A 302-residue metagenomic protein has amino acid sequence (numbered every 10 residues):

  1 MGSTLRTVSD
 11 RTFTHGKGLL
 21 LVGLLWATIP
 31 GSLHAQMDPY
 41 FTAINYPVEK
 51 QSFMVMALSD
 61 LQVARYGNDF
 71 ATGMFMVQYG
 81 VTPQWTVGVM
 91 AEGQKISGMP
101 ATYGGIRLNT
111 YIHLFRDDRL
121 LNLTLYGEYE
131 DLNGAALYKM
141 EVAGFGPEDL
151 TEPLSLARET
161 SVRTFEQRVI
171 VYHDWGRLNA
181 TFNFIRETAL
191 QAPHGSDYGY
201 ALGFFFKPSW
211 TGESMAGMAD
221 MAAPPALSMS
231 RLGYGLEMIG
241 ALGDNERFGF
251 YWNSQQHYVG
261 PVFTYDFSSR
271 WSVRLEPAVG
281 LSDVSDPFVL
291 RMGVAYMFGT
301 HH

Functional and structural regions predicted by a protein language model:
M1-H15: N-terminal secretory signal peptides that target proteins for export/translocation
F13, L21-G23, I44, G243: A ubiquitous, low-specificity "background" feature that marks scattered single residues across proteins without
K17-P30: Bacterial N-terminal signal peptides
A35-H302: Transmembrane beta-barrel domains of Gram-negative outer membranes and organellar outer membranes
